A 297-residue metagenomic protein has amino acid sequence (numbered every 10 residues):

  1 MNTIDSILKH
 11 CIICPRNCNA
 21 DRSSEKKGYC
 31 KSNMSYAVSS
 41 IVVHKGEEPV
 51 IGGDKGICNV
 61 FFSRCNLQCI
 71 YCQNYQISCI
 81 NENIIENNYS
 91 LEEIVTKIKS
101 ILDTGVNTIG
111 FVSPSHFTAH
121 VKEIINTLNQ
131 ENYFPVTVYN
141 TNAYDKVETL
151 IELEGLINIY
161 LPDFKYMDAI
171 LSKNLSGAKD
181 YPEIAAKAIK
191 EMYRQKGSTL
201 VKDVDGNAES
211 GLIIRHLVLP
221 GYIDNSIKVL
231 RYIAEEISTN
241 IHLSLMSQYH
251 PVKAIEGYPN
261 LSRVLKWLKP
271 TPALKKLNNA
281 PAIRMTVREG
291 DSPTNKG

Functional and structural regions predicted by a protein language model:
M1-K27, G197-G297: Auxiliary Fe-S-binding modules of radical SAM enzymes
M1-N66, I70, N74-N81: N-terminal [4Fe-4S]-dependent radical SAM core
S63, N88, N140, R263-V264: Residue-level marker of alpha-helix boundaries and capping positions
I70-N74, N81-I85, V121-I124, T149-L150: Short, conserved acidic/polar surface loops in the N-terminal third of protein domains
Q76-E86, N174-K179, Y258-L265: Short glycine-enriched, charge-decorated loop/helix-capping segments at active-site entrances that position
C79-Y89, T108-S113: Glycine-rich phosphate-binding "P-loop"
V95-G257: Conserved AdoMet/S-adenosylmethionine-binding subsite of the radical SAM
